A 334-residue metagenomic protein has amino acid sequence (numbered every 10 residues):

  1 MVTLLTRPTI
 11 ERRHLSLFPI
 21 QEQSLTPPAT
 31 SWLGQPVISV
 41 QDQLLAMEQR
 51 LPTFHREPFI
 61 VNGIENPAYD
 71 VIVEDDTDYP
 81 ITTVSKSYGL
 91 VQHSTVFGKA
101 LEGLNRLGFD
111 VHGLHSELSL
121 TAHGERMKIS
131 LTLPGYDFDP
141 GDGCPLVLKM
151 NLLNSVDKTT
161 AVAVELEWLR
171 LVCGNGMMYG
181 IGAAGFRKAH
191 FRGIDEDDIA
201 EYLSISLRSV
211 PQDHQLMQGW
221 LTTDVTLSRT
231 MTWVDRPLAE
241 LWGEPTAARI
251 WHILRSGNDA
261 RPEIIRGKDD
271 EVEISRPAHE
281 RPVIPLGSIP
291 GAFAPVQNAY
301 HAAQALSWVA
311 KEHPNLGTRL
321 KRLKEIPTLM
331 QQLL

Functional and structural regions predicted by a protein language model:
M1-F59, S119, T132-L334: Intrinsically disordered, low-complexity regions enriched in serine/threonine
G63-S87: A short, surface-exposed helix-loop junction/capping segment
K86-V111: Amphipathic alpha-helical segments
V96, E125-M127, L146: Residues at beta-strand starts and edge strands
N105-G135: A short acidic/basic microdomain associated with nuclease active sites
